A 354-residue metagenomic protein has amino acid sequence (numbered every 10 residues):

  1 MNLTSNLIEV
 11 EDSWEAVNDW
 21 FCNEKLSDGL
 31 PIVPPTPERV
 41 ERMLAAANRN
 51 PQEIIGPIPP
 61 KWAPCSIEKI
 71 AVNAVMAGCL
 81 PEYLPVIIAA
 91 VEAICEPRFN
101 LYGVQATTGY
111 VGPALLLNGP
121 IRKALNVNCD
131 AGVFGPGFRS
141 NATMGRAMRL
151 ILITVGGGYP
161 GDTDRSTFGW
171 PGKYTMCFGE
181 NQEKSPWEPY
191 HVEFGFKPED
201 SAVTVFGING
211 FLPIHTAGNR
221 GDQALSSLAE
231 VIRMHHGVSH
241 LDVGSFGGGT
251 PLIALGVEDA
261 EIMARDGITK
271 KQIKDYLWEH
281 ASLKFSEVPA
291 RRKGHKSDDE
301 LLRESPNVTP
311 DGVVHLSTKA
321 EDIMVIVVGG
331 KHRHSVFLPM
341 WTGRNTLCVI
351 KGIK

Functional and structural regions predicted by a protein language model:
M1-K354: Non-transmembrane, aqueous-exposed alpha-helical and coiled segments at domain scale
